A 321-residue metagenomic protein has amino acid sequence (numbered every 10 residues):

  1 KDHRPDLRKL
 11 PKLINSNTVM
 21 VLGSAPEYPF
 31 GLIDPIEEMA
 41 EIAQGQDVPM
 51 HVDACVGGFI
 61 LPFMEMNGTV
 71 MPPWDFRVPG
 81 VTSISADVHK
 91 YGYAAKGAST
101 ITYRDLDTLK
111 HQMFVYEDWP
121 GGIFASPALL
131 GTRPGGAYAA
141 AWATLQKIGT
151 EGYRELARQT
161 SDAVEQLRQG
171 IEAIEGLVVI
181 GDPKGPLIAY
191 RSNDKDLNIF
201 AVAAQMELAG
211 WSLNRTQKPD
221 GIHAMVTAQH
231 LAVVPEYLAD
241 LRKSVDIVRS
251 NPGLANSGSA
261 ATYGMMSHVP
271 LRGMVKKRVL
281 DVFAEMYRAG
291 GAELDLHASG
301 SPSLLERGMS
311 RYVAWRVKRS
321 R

Functional and structural regions predicted by a protein language model:
H3, F30, Y91-Y93, N214: Short glycine/serine/proline-enriched coil/turn segments at secondary-structure junctions
H3-A54: Active-site phosphate-binding strand-loop segment of PLP-dependent enzymes
K9-L13, E65-T69, T227-A232: Short low-complexity, flexible loop/linker segments enriched in glycine and/or proline with clustered acidic
V19, Q46, H51, V56 (+2 more regions): Active-site C-terminal subdomain of aminotransferase-like
E27, V56-G58, K90, P219 (+1 more regions): Active-site-proximal loop/turn and secondary-structure-junction residues that shape catalytic pockets, frequently
D34-E41, G45, Q166, A201 (+1 more regions): Alpha-helical scaffolding segments of alpha/beta enzyme cores, especially the outer helices of TIM-barrel or partial
A40, Q44, E172, E207: Anion (oxyanion) recognition and catalysis
R154, A173-I174, R191-R321: Non-catalytic terminal extensions of PLP-dependent enzymes
